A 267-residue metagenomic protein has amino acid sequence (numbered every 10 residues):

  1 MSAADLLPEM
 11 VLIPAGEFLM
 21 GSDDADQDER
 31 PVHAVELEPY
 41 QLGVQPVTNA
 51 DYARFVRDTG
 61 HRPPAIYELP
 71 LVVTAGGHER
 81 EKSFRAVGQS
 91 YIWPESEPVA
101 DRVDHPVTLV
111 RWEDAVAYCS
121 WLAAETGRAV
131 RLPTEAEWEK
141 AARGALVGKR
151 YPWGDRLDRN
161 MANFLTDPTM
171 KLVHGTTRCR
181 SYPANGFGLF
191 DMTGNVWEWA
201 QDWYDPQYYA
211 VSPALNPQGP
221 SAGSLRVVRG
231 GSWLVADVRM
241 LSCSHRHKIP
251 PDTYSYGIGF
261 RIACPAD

Functional and structural regions predicted by a protein language model:
S2-L12: GGW-centered surface loops in extracellular recognition modules
L12-I13, L19, D23-D24, R62 (+3 more regions): Functional-site microenvironments in short loops/helix caps that host divalent-cation chemistry
Q27-V32, R246-P251: Short, P/G- and charge-enriched loop/turn segments at secondary-structure junctions
D28-A34, E95-P98: Short, flexible, solvent-exposed loop/turn segments with mixed acidic/basic and small polar residues
P31-H33, R54-D58, E68, S212: Short Gly/aromatic-enriched secondary-structure transition segments
A34-Y40: A short N-terminal beta-strand-loop micro-motif at the entrance of redox/enzyme domains
Y40, V47, A53-P64, L122-R128: Short capping motifs at secondary-structure boundaries
Y256-D267: Short, structured beta-strand segments at or near domain termini in extracellular proteins/domains
